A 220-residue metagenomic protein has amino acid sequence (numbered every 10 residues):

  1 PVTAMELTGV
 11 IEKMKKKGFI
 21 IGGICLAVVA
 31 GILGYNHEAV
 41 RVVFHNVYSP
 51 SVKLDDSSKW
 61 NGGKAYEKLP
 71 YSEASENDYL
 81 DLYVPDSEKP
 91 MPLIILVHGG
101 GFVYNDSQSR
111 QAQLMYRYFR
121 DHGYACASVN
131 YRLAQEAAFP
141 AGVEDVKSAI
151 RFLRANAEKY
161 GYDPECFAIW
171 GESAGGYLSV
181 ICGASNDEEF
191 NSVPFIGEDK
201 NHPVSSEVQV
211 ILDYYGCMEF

Functional and structural regions predicted by a protein language model:
P1-K13: Short, Lys/Arg-enriched N-terminal segments with co-localized hydrophobic residues within the first ~10-30 amino acids
I11-V29: N-terminal Sec-pathway targeting helices
V29-V47: Membrane-interface motif at the C-terminal end of an N-terminal transmembrane signal
V42-E88: N-terminal cap/lid segment of alpha/beta-hydrolase-fold proteins
P90-G101: Short beta-strand element of the alpha/beta-hydrolase
G101-Y104, C126, F152: Serine-hydrolase catalytic-loop signature spanning alpha/beta hydrolases and amidase-signature enzymes
Q108-A127: Short amphipathic alpha-helix adjacent to the substrate-entry channel of hydrolases
S148-F220: Primarily recognizes the serine-hydrolase "nucleophile elbow" in alpha/beta-hydrolase and SGNH/GDSL folds
